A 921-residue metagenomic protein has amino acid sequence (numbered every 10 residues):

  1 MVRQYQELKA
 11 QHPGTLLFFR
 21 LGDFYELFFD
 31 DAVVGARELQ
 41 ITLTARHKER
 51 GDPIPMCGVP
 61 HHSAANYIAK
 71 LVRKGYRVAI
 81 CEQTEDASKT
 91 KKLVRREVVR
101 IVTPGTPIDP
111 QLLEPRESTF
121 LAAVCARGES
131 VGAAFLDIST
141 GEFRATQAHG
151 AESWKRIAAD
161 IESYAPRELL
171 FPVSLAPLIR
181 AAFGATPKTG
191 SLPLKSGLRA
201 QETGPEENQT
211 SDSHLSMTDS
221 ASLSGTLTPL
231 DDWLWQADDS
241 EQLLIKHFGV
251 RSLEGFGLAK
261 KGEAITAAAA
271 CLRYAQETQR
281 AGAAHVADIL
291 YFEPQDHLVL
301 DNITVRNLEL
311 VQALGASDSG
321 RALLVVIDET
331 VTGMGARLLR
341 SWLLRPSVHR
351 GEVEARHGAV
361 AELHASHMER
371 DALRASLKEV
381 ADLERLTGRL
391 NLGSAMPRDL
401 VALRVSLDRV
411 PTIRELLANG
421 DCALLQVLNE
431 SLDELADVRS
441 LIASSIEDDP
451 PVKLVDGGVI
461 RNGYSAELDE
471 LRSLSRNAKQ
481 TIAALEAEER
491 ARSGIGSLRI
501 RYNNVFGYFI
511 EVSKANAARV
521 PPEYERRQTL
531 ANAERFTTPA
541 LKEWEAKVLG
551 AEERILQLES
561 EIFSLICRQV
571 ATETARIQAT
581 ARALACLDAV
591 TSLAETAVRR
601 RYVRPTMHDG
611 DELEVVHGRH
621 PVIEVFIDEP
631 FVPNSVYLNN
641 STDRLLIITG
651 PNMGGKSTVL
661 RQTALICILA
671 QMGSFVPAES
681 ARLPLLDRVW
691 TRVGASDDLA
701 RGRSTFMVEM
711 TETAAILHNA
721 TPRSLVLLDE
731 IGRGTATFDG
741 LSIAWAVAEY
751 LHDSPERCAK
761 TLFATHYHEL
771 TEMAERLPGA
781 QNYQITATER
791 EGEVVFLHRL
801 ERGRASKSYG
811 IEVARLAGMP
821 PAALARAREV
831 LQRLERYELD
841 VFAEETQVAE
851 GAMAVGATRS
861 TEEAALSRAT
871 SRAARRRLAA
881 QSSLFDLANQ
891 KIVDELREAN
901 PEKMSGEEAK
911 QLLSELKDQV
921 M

Functional and structural regions predicted by a protein language model:
M1-P193, E207-E362, D371, K378-N391 (+5 more regions): Charged catalytic and DNA/RNA-contacting regions of genome-maintenance and nucleic-acid-processing enzymes
R3-E7, G14, C567, T574-I577 (+5 more regions): Conserved phosphate-binding elements of NTP-dependent enzyme cores
F29-D30, K261, V331, W342 (+4 more regions): ATPase nucleotide-binding head domains, primarily ABC-like/P-loop NTPase cores
A79-C81, P104-L113, G282, A418-L424 (+6 more regions): Active-site phosphate-binding and catalytic loops of NTP-dependent enzymes
I161, P166-P172, R180-F183, L541-A571 (+2 more regions): Conserved catalytic alpha/beta cores of large enzymes that bind or transform nucleotide phosphates and polynucleotides
W235-D239, L298-T304, L310, L314-G315 (+5 more regions): Amphipathic heptad-repeat alpha-helical coiled-coil/stalk segments that mediate oligomerization, filament/stalk
V353-R356, S376, V380, S475-A478 (+4 more regions): Intracellular alpha-helical coupling/juxtamembrane segments of multi-pass membrane proteins
D886-M921: C-terminal tails and terminal domains of large nucleic-acid-associated and other macromolecular-machine proteins
